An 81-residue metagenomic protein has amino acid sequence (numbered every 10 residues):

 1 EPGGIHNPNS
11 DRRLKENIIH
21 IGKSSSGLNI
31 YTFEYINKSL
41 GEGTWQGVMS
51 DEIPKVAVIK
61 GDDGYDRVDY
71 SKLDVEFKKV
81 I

Functional and structural regions predicted by a protein language model:
P2-I81: C-terminal intramolecular chaperone/autoprocessing and neck/assembly modules of extracellular spikes and adhesins
